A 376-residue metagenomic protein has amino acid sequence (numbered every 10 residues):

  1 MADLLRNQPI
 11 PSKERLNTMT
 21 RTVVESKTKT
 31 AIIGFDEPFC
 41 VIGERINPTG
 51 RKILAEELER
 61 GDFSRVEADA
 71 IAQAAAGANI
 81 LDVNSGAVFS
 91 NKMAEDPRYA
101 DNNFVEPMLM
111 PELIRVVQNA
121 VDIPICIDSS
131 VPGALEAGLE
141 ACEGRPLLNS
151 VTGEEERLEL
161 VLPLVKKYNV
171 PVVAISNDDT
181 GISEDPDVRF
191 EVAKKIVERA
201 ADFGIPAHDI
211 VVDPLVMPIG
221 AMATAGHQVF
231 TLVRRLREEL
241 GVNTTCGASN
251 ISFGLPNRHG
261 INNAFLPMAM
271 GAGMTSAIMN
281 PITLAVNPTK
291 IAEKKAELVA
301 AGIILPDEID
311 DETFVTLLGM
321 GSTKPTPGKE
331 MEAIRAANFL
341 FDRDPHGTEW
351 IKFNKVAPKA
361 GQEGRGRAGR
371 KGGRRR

Functional and structural regions predicted by a protein language model:
M1-V211, M217-R376: Domain-level signal for soluble alpha/beta catalytic cores
